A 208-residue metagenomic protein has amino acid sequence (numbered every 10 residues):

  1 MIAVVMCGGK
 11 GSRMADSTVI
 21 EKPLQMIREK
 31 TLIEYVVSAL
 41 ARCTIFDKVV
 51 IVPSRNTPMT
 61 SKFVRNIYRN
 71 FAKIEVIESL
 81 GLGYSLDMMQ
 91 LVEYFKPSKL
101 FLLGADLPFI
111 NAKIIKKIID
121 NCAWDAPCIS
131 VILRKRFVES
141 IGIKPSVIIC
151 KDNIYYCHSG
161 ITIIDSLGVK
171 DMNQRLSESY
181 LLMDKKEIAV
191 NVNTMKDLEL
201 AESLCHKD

Functional and structural regions predicted by a protein language model:
M1-T18: N-terminal nucleotide-binding beta1-loop-alpha1 segment
C7, P53, G104, I132-L133: Short beta-strand/turn micro-motifs composed of small residues that flank or help shape donor/cofactor-binding pockets
G9, D106, T194: Active-site glycine-centered loops adjacent to acidic/histidine catalytic or metal-binding residues that shape
K22-Y35: Short catalytic helix/loop segments, enriched in acidic residues and glycine and frequently bearing histidine
L32-K99, A112-K113, K151, Y156: Conserved N-terminal catalytic core of the sugar/cofactor nucleotidyltransferase
S98-D106: Short beta-strand-to-loop acidic/aromatic patch adjacent to the donor-nucleotide binding site
I110-N193: Conserved core of the sugar-phosphate nucleotidyltransferase
A189-D208: Charged phosphate-binding loop/patch that engages nucleotide di/tri-phosphates or the phosphate backbone of nucleic
